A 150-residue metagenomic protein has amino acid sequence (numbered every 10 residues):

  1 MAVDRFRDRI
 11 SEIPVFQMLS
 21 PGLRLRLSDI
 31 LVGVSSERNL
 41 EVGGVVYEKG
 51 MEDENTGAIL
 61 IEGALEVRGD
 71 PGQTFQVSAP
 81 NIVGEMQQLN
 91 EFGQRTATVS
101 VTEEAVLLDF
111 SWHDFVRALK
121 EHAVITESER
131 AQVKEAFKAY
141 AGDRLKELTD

Functional and structural regions predicted by a protein language model:
M1-E41, Q88, I125-E129, V133-A139 (+1 more regions): Cyclic nucleotide-binding regulatory module and flanking cytosolic helices
S11-D70, F75-Q87: Regulatory nucleotide-sensing modules
Q73-Q132: Cyclic-nucleotide recognition modules
D109-D114, R144-D150: A general structural signal for short secondary-structure boundary/capping elements
